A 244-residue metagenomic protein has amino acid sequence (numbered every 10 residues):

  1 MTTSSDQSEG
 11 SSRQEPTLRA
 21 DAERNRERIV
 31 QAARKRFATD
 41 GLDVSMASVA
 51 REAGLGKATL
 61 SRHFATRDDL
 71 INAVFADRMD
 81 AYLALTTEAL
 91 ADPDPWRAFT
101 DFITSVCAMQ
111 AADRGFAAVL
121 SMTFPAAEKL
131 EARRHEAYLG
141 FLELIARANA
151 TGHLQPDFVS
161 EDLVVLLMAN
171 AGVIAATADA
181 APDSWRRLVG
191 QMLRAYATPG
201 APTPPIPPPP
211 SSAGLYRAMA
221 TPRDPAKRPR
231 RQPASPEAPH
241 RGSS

Functional and structural regions predicted by a protein language model:
M1-E52, D69-N72: Basic, helix-initiating cap at the start of DNA-binding domains
M1-R13, L139-A150, A176-S244: C-terminal peripheral helix-coil segments that are non-catalytic and often amphipathic
F37, S45-M46, K57, R67 (+3 more regions): Amphipathic alpha-helical segments enriched in hydrophobic/aromatic and basic residues that form the DNA-contacting
G41-L42, R62, Q155: Helix-turn-helix/winged-helix DNA-binding modules
G54-F64: Short hydrophobic/aromatic patch on the recognition helix
A73, D80, A84-A112, P125-E136 (+1 more regions): Hydrophobic alpha-helical connector segments
A118-A127, P209: Short linear capping/connector segments at secondary-structure termini
A126-A171, A175-A176, D183-R187: Amphipathic alpha-helical packing segments from all-alpha helical-bundle domains
